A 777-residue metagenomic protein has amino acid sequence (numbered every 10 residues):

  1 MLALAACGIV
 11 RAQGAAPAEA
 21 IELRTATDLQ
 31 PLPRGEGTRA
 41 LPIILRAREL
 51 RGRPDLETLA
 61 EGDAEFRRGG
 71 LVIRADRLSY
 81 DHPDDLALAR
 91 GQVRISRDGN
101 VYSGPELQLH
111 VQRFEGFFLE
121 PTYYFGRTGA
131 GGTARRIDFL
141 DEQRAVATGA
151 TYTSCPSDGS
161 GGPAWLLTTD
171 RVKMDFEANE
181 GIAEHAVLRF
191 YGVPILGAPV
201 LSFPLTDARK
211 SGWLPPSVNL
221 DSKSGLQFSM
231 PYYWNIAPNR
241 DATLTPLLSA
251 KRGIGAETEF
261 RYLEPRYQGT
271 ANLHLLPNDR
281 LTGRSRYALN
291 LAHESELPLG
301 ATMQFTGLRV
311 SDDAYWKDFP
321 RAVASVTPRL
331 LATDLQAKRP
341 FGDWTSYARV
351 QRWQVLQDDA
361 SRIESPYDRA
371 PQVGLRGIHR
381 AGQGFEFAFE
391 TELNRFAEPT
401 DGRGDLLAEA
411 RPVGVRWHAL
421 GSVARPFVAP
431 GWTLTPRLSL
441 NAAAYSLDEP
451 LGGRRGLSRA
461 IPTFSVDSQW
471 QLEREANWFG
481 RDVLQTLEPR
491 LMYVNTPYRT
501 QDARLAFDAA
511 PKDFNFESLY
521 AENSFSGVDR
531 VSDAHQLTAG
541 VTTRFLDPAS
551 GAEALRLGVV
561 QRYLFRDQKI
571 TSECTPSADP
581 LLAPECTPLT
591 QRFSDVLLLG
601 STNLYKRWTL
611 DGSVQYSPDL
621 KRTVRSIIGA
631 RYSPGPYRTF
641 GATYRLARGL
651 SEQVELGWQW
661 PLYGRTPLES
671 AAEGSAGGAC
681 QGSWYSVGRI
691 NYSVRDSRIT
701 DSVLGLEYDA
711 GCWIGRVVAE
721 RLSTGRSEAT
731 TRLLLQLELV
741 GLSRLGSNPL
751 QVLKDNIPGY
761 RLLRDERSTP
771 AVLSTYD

Functional and structural regions predicted by a protein language model:
M1-A6: Bacterial N-terminal signal peptides
G8-A12: Sec/Tat signal peptide C-region and signal peptidase I cleavage site
Q13, T27-L29, T38, I195 (+2 more regions): Generic N-terminal simple sequence motifs
A16-D158: Charged (often Lys/Glu-rich) extended helix/loop segments that serve as interaction or gating elements
N100-L119, Y123-T153, S157-L167, D175-D777: Outer-membrane beta-barrel proteins and related beta-barrel translocases across Gram-negative bacteria
